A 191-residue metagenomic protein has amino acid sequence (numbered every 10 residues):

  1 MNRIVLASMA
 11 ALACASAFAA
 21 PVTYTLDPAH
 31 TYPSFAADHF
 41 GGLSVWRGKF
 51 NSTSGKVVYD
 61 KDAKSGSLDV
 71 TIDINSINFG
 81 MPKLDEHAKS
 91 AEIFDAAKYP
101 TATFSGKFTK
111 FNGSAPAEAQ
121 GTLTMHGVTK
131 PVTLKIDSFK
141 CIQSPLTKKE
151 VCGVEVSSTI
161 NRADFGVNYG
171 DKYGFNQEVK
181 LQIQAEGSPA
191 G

Functional and structural regions predicted by a protein language model:
M1-F18: Gram-negative bacterial Sec-dependent N-terminal signal peptides
A19-G191: Low-complexity, acidic/polar, glycine-enriched regions of mature
